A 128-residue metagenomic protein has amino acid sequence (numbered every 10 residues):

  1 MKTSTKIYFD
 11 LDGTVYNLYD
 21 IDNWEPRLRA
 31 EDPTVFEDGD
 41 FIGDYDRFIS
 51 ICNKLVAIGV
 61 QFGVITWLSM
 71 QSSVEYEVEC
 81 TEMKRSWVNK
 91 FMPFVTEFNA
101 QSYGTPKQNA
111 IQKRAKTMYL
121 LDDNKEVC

Functional and structural regions predicted by a protein language model:
M1-T3, V56-I58, I111-K116: Flexible, charged surface loops at secondary-structure boundaries
K6-Y8, D12-W87, F91, V95: Alpha-helical substrate-recognition element adjacent to the catalytic core
N99-C128: Conserved Lys-Pro-Asp/Glu-containing loop-to-beta segment of HAD-superfamily phosphomonoesterases, centered on
